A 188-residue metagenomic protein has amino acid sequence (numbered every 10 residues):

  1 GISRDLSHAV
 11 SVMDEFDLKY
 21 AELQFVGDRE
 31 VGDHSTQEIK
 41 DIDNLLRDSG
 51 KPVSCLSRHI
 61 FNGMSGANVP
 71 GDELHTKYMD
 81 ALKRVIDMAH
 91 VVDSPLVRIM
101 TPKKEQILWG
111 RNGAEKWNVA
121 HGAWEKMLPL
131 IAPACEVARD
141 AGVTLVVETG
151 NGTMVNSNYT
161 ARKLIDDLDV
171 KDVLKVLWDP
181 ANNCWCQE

Functional and structural regions predicted by a protein language model:
R4-H8, R47-D48, A67-W178, W185: Active-site acidic/histidine proton-transfer and metal-coordination neighborhood in alpha/beta enzyme cores
S11-K19: A short, Lys/Arg-enriched amphipathic alpha-helix followed by its capping loop at the start of a domain
E15-F16, Q24, V91-V92: Structural motif
K19, P52, P95: Short acidic/polar active-site loop segments enriched in Thr and Asp
E22-R47, T101-L108: Glycine-rich, proline-tolerant flexible connector loops at the mouths of alpha/beta enzymes
V26-G32, F61, G150-T153, N182-C184: Short histidine/acidic/glycine/proline-rich micro-motifs that form metal- and phosphate-coordinating active-site loops
D33-G50, C55, L130, A134 (+1 more regions): Aromatic-lined substrate-binding rim segments of carbohydrate-active enzymes
R58-S65: Aromatic-lined carbohydrate-binding surfaces of glycoside hydrolases
